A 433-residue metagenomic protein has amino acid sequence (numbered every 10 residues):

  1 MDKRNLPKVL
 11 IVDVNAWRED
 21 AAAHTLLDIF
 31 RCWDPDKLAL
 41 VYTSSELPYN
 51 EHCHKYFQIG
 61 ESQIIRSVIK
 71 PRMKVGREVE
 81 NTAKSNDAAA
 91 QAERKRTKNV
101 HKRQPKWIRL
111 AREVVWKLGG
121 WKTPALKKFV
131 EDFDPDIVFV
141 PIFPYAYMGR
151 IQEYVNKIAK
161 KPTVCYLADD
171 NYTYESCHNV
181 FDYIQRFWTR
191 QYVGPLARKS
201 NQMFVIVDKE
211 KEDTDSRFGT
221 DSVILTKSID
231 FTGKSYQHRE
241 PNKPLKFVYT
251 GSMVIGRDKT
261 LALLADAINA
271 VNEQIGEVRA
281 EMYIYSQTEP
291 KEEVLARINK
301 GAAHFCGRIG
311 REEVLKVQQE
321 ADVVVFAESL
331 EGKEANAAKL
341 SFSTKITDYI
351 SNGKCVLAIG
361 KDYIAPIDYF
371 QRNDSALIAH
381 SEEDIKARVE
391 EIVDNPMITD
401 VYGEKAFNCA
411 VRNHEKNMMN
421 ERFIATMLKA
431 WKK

Functional and structural regions predicted by a protein language model:
M1-A83, S222, D230, N269-V271: N-terminal subdomain of nucleotide-sugar transferases
S44-S45, P195-S222, I367: A short, active-site helix/loop in glycosyltransferases that binds the activated sugar's phosphate group
K128, R150-I158, D169-N171, Y183-M203: Membrane-proximal helix-turn-helix segments that form the acceptor-binding/catalytic region of lipid-linked
K209, K227-S228: Carbohydrate-associated surface elements
D230-R297, A303-E312: Conserved catalytic-core segment of nucleotide-activated headgroup transferases in glycan assembly
G256-K259, E312-K316, V324-T347, V356-D368: Nucleotide-sugar-dependent
K361-E390: Change "using UDP/GDP/dTDP sugars" to "using nucleotide sugars
H380-E383, P396-M427: A charged, aromatic-enriched C-terminal amphipathic alpha-helix characteristic of glycosyltransferases across folds
